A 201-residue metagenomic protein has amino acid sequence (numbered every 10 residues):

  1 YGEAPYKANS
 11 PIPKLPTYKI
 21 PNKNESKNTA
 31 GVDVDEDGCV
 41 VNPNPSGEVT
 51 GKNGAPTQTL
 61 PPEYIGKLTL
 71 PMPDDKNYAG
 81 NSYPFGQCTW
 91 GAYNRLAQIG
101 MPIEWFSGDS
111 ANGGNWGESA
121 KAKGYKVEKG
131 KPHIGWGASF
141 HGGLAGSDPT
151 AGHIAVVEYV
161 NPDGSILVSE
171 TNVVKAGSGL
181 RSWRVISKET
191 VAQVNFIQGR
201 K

Functional and structural regions predicted by a protein language model:
Y1-Q98, D163, W183-K201: Intrinsically disordered, low-complexity, Pro/Ser/Thr/Asn/Gly/Ala-rich spacer/linker segments adjacent to signal
P43-N161, S169-E170: Secreted/periplasmic proteins that engage bacterial cell-wall peptidoglycan
V127, S178, F196-G199: Generic preference for hydrophobic/aromatic residues in regular secondary structure cores
T150-H153, V160, G179-L180, K188-A192: Exported/periplasmic cell-wall-interacting domains
A155, I166, V194: A broad, low-specificity signal marking well-ordered, structured residues that form hydrophobic/aromatic
S165-E189: Short solvent-exposed strand/turn elements
